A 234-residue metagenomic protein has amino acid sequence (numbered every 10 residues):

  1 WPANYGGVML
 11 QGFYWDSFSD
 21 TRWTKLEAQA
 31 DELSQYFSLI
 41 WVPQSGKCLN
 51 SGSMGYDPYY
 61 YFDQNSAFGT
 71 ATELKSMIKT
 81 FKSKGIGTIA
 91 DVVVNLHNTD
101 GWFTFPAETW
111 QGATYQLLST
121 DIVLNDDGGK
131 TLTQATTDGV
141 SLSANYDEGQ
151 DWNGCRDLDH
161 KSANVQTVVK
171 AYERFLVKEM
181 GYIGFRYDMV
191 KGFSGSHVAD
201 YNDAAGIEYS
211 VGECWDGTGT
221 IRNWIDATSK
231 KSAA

Functional and structural regions predicted by a protein language model:
W1-Q11, W15, K25-S34, Q44-D57 (+3 more regions): Active-site-proximal helices and loops of the catalytic beta/alpha 8
N4, S17-E27, F68, T72 (+4 more regions): Soluble non-cytosolic domains of exported or imported proteins
R22, K79, T109-L117, T131 (+1 more regions): First exposed extracellular module after export/assembly in secreted or surface-exposed proteins
L39, G69-G112: Substrate-binding cleft of carbohydrate-active enzyme catalytic domains
S45, Q116-Y182, V190-G192, H197-V198 (+1 more regions): Polysaccharide-binding and catalytic clefts of secreted carbohydrate-active enzymes
S51-Y60, L96-L142, D203-A204: Aromatic- and acidic-residue-enriched segments that line the glycan-binding/catalytic groove of carbohydrate-active
F62-F68: Short coil/turn segments at secondary-structure boundaries
